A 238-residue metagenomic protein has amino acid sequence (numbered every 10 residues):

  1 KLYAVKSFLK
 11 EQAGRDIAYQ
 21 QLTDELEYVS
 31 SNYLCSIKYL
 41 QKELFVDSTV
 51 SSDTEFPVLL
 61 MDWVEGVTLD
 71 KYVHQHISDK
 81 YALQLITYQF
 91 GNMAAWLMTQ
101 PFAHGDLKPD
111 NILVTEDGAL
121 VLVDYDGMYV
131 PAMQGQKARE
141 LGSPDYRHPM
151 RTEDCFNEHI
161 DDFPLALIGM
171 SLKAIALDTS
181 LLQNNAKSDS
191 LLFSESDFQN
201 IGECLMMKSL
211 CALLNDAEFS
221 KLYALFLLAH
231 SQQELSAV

Functional and structural regions predicted by a protein language model:
K1-L40: ATP-binding glycine-rich loop module of kinase domains
C35-A82: Conserved structural core of kinase catalytic domains
A94, M98-T115: Catalytic-loop of the protein kinase fold
D124-Y129: Activation of the activation-loop gatekeeper triad in protein kinase-fold domains
Q136-M150: Conserved activation segment of eukaryotic-like protein kinases, specifically the C-terminal portion of the activation
M150-H159: Conserved end of the kinase activation segment
A174-V238: Helical subdomain adjoining the active site within ATP-dependent kinase catalytic cores
